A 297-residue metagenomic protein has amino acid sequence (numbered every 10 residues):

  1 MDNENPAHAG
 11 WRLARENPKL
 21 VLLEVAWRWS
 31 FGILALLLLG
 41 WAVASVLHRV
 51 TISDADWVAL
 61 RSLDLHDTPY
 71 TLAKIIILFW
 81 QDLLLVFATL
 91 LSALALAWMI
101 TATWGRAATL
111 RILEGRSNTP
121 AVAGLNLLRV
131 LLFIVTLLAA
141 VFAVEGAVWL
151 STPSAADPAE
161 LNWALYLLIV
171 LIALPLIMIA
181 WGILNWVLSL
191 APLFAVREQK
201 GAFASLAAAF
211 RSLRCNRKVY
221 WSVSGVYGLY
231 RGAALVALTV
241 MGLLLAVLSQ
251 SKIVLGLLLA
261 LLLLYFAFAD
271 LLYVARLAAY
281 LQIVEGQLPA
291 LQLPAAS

Functional and structural regions predicted by a protein language model:
D2-A9, R15, K19, L23-L78 (+5 more regions): Juxtamembrane transition segments at transmembrane-helix termini in multipass membrane proteins
L13, N17-W29, L34-W41, E114-V144: Cytosolic-side membrane-entry/anchor segment at the start of a transmembrane helix
T51, T68-T71, T89, T101-T103 (+5 more regions): Residue-identity detector for threonine
F79-A95, G115-V141, N162-I177: Alpha-helical membrane-spanning segments of integral membrane proteins, especially the hydrophobic core of TM bundles
A93-W104, A108, D270, V274: Hydrophobic alpha-helical transmembrane segments of membrane proteins
T101-T103, A107-F142, R211-Y230: Hydrophobic alpha-helical transmembrane segments of integral membrane proteins
A139-E160: Non-cytosolic segments of integral membrane proteins
